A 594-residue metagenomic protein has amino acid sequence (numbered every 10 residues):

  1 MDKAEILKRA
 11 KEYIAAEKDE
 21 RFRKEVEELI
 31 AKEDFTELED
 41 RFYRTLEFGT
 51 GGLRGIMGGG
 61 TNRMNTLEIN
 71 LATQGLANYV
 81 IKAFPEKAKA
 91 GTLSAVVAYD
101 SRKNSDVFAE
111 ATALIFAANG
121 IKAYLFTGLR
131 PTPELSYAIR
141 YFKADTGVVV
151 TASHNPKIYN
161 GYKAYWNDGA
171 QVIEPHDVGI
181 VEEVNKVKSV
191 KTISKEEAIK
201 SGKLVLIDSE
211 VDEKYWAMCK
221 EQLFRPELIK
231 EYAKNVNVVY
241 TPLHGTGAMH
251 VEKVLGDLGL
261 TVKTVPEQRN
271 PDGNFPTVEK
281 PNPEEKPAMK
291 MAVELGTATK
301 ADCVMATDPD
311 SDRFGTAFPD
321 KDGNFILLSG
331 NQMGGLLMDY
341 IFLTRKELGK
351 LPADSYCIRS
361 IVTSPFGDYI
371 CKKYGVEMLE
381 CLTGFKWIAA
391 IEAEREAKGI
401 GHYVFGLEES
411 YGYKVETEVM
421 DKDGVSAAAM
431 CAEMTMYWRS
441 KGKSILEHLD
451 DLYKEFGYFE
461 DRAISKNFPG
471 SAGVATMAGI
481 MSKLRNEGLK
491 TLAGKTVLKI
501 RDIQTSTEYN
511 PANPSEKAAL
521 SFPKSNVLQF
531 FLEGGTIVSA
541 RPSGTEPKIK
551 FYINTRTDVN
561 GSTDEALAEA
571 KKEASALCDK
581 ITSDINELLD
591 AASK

Functional and structural regions predicted by a protein language model:
E5-T112, A198-I199, L204-V238, T246 (+1 more regions): An N-terminal, well-structured beta->alpha segment
E17, E37-R41, T45-L46, N160-A288: Gly/Ser/Thr-enriched, mixed-charge loops and adjacent short helices that form phosphate/oxyanion-binding elements
F42-N62, A152-N155, P242-V254, P309 (+3 more regions): Conserved phosphate/anionic-ligand binding catalytic regions in large, soluble enzymes, centered on
V96-Y159, V254-G256, T261-G315: N-terminal small/polar loop signature for handling phosphorylated ligands or for N-terminal nucleophile
D106-A111, S136-R140, I158-A164, N185 (+11 more regions): Short acidic, glycine/serine/threonine-rich loops at helix termini
N167-A170, E182, K188, E294-R359 (+1 more regions): Replace "Mg2+/Mn2+-dependent" with "divalent metal-dependent
T297, A301-C303, N324, T344-R541 (+3 more regions): Phosphate-binding and adjacent anionic-ligand microenvironments
